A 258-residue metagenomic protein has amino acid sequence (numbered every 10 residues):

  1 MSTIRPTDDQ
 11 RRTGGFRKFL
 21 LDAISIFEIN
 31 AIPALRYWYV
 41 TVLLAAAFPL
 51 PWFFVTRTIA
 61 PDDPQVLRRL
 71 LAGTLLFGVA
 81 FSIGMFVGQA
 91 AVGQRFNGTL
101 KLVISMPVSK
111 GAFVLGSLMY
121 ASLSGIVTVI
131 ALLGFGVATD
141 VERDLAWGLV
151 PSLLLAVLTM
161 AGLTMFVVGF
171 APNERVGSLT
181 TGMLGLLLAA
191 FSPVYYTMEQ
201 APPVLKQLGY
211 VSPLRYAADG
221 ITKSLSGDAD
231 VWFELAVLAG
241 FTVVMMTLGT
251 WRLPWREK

Functional and structural regions predicted by a protein language model:
M1-A46, K258: Aromatic- and glycine-rich beta-strand/loop motifs that create alpha-glucan
S2-D9, T56, A138, L225 (+1 more regions): Junction motif at the cytosolic side of a transmembrane helix
S2-R5, K18-E28, Y196-L235: Short hydrophobic, aromatic-rich alpha-helical segments embedded in or entering the lipid bilayer of multi-pass
T13, Y37-V40, A72-G73, A80-M85 (+5 more regions): Short alpha-helical transmembrane interface motifs in multi-pass membrane proteins
R36-P61, R68-I83, L184-L188, V237-V243: Hydrophobic alpha-helical transmembrane segments of multi-pass membrane transport/permease proteins
P51-V55, L67-A138, T164: Hydrophobic alpha-helical transmembrane segments of multi-pass membrane transport proteins
T58-A60, F170-V211, R215: Transmembrane helix segments
K110-G111, L115-L186, V231-A239, M246-T247: Alpha-helical transmembrane segments and their short interhelical loops
